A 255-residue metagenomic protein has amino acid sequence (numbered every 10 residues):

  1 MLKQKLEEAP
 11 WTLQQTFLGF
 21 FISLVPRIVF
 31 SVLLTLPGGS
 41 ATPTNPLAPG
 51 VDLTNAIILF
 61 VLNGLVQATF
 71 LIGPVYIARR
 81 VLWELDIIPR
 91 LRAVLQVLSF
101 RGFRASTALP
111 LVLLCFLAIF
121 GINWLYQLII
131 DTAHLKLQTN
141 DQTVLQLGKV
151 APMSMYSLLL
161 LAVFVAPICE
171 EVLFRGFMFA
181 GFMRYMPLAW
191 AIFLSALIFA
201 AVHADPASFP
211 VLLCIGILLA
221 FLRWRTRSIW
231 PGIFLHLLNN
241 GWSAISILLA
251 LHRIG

Functional and structural regions predicted by a protein language model:
M1-P110, F120, G241-G255: N-terminal, membrane-interfacial amphipathic/helix-forming hydrophobic leader that caps and precedes the first
S23, I28, L117-W124, L137-G255: Transmembrane helix-loop-helix hairpins at the membrane interface of multi-pass integral membrane proteins
A41-V51, D131-Q146: Membrane-interface helix termini and inter-helical loops of multi-pass transporters
V61-L65, L113, L160-V165: Hydrophobic alpha-helical transmembrane segments of multi-pass membrane proteins
A93-T143: "…centered on the first transmembrane helix and the immediately adjacent amphipathic helix/loop
